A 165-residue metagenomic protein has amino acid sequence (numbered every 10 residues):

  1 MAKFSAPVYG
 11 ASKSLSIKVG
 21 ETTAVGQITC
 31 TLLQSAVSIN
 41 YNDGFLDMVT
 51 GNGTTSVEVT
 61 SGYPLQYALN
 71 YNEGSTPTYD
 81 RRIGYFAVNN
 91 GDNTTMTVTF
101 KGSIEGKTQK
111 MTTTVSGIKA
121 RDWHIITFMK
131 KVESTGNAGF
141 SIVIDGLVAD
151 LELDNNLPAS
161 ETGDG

Functional and structural regions predicted by a protein language model:
M1, V19, V49-H124: Tryptophan-paired
M1-A36, N42: Short, low-hydrophobicity acidic/polar segments
N40-T50: Structural motif
S116-G165: Hydrophilic extracytoplasmic domains
